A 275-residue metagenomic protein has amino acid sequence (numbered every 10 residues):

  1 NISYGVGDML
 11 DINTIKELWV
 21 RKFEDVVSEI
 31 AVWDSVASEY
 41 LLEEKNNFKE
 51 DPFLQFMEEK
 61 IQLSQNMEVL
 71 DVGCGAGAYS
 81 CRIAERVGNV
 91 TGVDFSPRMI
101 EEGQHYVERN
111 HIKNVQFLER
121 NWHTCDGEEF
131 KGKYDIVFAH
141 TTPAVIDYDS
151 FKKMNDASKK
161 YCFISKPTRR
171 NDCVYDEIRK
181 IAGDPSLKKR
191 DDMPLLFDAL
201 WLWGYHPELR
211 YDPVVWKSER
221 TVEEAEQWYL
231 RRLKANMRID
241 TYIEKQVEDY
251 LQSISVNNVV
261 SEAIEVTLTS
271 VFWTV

Functional and structural regions predicted by a protein language model:
S3-Q62: Conserved class I S-adenosyl-L-methionine
N66-G75: Conserved class I S-adenosyl-L-methionine
A78-T124: Class I SAM-dependent methyltransferase SAM/SAH-binding core
D135-D149: A short SAM/SAH-binding and catalytic strip from SAM-dependent methyltransferases
Y148-F163: A short glycine-rich, Lys/Arg-flanked "PGG" loop and its adjoining helix->strand segment in the class I
F163-L187: Conserved class I S-adenosyl-L-methionine
K189-G204: Short alpha-helix
E208-V275: Conserved Class I S-adenosyl-L-methionine
